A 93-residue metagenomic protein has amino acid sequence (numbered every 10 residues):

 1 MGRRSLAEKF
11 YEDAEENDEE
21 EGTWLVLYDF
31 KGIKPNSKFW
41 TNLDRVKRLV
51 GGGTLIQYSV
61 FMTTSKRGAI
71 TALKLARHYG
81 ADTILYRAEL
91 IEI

Functional and structural regions predicted by a protein language model:
M1-D13: N-terminal, charge-rich interaction modules
A7-E8, G32-V46: An N-terminal amphipathic alpha-helical segment
A14-E19, R45-T54: Short, flexible, solvent-exposed loop/turn segments with mixed acidic/basic and small polar residues
E15-I33: Short glycine-/aliphatic-rich beta-strand segments at the starts of folded cytosolic domains
F30-K34, K66-A69: Short, charged/polar surface micro-motifs in flexible loops or helix N-caps
K31-N36, L55-S59: N-terminal start-of-chain detector that recognizes signal peptides and the immediate post-cleavage beginning
L49-I93: Short, intrinsically disordered low-complexity segments
